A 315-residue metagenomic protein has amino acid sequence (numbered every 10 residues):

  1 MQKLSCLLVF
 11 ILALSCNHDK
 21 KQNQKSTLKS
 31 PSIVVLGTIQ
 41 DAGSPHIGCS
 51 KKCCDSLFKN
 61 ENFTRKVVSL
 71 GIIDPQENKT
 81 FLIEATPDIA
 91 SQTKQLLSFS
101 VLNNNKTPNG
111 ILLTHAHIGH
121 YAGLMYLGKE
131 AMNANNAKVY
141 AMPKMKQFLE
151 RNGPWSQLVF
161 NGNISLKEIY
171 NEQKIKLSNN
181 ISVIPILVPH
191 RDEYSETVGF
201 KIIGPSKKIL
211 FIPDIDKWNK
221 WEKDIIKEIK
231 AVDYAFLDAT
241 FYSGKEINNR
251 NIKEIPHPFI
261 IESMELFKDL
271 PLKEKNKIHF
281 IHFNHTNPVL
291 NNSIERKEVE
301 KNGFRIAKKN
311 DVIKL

Functional and structural regions predicted by a protein language model:
Q2-V9: Sec-dependent signal peptide recognition, specifically the positively charged N-region followed immediately by
L14-S15: C-terminal motif of bacterial Sec signal peptides marking the signal peptidase cleavage site
N23-S98, L166-E228, V312-L315: Core dinuclear metal-dependent hydrolase active-site scaffold
K29, N135, V159-S165, S178-I181 (+1 more regions): A short helix-to-beta-strand connector/capping loop
G43, Y121-A122, K245, P288: Glycine/Thr-rich phosphate-binding loops of Rossmann-like dinucleotide-binding domains
I73-Y140, D233: Active-site metal-binding motif and surrounding structural segment of the metallo-beta-lactamase
K144-G153: A short, active-site helix/loop in glycosyltransferases that binds the activated sugar's phosphate group
S206-K208, I215-V312: Cap/insert and terminal regions of metallo-dependent hydrolase folds
